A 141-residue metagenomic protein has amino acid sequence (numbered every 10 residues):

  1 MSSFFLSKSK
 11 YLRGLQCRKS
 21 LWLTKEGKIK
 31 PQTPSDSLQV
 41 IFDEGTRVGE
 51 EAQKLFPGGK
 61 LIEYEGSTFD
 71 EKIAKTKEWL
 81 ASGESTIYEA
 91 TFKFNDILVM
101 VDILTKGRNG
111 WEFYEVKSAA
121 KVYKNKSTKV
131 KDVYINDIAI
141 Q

Functional and structural regions predicted by a protein language model:
M1-E65: Charged, glycine-rich intrinsically disordered N-terminal tails and low-complexity linkers that flank
S3-F4, L55, T68, T91 (+2 more regions): Intrinsic disorder/low-structure terminal segments
L6-S7, S37, E71-I73, Y88: Sparse, context-dependent recognition of short Cys/His-centered cofactor- or disulfide-binding micro-motifs
G45, E51-A81, T91-K93, L98: Glycine-rich anion-binding surface patch
A74, W79-Q141: Mg2+/Mn2+-dependent nuclease catalytic core
